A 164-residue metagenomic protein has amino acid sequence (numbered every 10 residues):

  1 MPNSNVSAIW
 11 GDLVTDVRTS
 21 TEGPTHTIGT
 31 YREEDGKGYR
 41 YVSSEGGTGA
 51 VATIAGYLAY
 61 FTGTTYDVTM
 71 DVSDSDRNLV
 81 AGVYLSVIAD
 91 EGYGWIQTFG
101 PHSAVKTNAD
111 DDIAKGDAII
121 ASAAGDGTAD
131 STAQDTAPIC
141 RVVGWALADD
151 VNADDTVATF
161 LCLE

Functional and structural regions predicted by a protein language model:
M1-E164: Glycine-anchored, exposed beta-strand/edge motif detector
